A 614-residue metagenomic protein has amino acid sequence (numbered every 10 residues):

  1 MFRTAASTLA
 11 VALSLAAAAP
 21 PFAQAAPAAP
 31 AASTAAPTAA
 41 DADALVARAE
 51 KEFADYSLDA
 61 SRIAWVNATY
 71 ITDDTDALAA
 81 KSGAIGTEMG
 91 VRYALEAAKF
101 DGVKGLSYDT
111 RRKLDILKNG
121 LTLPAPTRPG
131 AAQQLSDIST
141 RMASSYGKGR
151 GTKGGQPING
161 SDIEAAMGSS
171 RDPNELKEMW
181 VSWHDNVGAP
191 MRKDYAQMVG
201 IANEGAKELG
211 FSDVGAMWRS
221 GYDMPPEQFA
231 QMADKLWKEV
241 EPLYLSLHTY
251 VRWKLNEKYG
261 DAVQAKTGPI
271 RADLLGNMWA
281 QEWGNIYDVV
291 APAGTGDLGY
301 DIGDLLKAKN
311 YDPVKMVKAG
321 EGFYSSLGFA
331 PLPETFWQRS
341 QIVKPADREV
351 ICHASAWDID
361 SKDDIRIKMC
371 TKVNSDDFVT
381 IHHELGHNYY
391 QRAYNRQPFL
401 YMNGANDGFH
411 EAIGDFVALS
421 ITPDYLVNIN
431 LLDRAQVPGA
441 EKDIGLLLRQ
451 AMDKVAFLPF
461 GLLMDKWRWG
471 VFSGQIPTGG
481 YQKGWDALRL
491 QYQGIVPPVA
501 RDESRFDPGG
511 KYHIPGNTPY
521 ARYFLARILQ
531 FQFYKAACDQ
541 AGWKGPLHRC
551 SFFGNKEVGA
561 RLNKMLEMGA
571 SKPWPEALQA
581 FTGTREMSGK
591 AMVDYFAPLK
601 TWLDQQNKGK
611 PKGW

Functional and structural regions predicted by a protein language model:
M1-Q24: Gram-negative bacterial Sec-dependent N-terminal signal peptides
Q24-Q197, G215, K511, T518-A521 (+5 more regions): N-terminal helix-rich structural modules
P27-A42, D74-T75, L117-N119, D213 (+12 more regions): C-terminal, non-catalytic "cap/extension" segments appended to globular domains
Q156-S161, A165, S169, Q197-K368 (+2 more regions): Active-site-proximal, well-structured secondary-structure segments within enzyme catalytic domains
N174-S182, D347-N374, I381, L385-R392: Active-site scaffold of zinc-dependent metalloenzymes
W180-V187, R219, P226-A230, G296-K309 (+8 more regions): Glycine- and acidic
G215-A216, S220, Q391-F416, N430: Post-HEXXH active-site segment of zinc metalloproteases
F229, A233-L243, G404-K442: Post-HExxH zinc-binding segment in Zn-dependent metallohydrolases
